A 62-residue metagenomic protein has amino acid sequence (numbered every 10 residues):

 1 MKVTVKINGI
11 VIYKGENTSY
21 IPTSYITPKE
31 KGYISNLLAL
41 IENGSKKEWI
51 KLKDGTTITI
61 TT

Functional and structural regions predicted by a protein language model:
M1-K2, T61-T62: Short intrinsically disordered terminal tails
V3-I7: A short beta-strand micro-motif
I10-D54: Acidic, low-complexity, intrinsically disordered interaction modules
D54-T61: Short, compact, well-ordered microdomains
